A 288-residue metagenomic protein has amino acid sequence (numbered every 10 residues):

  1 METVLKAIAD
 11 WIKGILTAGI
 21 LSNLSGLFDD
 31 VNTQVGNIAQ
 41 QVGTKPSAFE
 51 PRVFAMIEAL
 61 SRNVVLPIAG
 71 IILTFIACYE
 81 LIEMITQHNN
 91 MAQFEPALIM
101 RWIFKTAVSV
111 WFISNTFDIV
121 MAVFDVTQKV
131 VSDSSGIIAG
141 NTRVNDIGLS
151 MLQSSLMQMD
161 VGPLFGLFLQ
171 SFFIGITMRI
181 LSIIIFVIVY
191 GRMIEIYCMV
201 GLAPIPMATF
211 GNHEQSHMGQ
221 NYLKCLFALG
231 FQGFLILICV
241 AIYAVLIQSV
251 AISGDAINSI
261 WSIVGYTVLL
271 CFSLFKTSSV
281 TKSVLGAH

Functional and structural regions predicted by a protein language model:
M1-I72, Q87-A97, A107-T177, S216-N221 (+2 more regions): Gly/Ser-rich, low-complexity
L66-Y79, I196: Hydrophobic alpha-helical transmembrane segments
L73, F168, S182, F186: Short, contiguous, pocket-lining structural segments that sit at or immediately flank catalytic/ligand-binding sites
T74-L81, S171-F173, V200-P204: Transmembrane alpha-helical segments of multi-pass small-molecule transport proteins
L81-F94, S182-F186, H213-Q215: Membrane-water interface regions at transmembrane-helix termini and the short interhelical loops of multi-pass membrane
E83-T86, K105-V108, M199: Sec-exported extracytoplasmic/periplasmic mature domains
S182-V189, M193-I196, V200-C239: Extended serine/threonine-enriched, polar tracts that run as long, contiguous segments within proteins
